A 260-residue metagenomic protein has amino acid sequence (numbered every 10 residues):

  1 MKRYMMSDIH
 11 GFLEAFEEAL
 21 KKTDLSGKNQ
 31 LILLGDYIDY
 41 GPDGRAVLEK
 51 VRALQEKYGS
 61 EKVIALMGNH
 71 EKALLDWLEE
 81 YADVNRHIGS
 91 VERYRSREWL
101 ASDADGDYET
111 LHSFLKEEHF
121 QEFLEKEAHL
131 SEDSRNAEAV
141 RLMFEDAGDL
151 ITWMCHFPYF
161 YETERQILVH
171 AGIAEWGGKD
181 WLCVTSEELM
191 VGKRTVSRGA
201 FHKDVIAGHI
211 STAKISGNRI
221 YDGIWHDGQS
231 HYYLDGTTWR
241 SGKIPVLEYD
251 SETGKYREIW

Functional and structural regions predicted by a protein language model:
M1-W260: Feature recognizes metal-dependent phosphohydrolase scaffolds
